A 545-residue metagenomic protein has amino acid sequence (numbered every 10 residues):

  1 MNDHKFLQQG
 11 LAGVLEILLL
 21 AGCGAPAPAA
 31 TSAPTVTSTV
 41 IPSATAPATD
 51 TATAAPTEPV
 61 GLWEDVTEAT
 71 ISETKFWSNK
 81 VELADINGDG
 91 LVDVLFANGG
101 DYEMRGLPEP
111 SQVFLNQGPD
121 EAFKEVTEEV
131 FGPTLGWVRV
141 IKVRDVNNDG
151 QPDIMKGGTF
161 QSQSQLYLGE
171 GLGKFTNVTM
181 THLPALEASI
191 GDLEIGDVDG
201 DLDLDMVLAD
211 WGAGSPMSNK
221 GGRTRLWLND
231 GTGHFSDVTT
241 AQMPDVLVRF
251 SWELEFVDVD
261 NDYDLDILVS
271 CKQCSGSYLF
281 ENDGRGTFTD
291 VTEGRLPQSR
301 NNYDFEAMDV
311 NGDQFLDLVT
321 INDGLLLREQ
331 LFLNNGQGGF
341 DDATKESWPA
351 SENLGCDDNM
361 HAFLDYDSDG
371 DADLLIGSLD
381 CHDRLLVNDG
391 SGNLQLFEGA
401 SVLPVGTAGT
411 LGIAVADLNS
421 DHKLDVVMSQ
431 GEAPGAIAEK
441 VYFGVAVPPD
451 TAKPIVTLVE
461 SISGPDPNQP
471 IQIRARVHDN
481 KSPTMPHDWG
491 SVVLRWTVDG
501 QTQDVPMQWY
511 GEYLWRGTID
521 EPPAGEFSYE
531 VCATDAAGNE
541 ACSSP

Functional and structural regions predicted by a protein language model:
C23-T57: Ser/Thr-rich, Proline-interspersed low-complexity disordered segments
A55-F76, F114-G136, L168-A188, W227-R249 (+4 more regions): Blade-edge motifs of beta-propeller repeat domains
N79-G88, W137-N148, I190-G200, W252-N261 (+3 more regions): Beta-propeller blade termini
G90-F96, G150-K156, L202-L208, Y263-V269 (+3 more regions): Glycine-aliphatic tripeptides that mark coil-to-beta-strand junctions in extracellular and membrane proteins
G99-D101, T159, W211-G212, K272-Q273 (+3 more regions): Short loop/turn segments immediately following the C-termini of beta-strands
P110-F114, Q163-Y167, R223-W227, G276-F280 (+3 more regions): A short loop-to-beta-strand structural motif that recurs across blades of beta-propeller domains
G412-D450: Blade-level signature of beta-propeller repeat domains, shared across WD40, Kelch, NHL, RCC1 and BNR/Asp-box propellers
A446-P545: Glycan-association/targeting regions that enable binding to alpha-glucans and other polysaccharides
